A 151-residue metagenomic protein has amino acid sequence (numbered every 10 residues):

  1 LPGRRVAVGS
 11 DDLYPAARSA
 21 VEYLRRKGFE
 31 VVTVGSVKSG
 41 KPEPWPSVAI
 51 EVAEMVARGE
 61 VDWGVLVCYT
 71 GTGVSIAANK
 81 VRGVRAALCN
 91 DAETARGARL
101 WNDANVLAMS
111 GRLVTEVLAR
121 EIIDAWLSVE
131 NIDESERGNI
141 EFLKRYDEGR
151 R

Functional and structural regions predicted by a protein language model:
P2, A7-G9, L13-A16, A92-R151: C-terminal binding/interaction regions
R5-V6, E60-G64, G83-R85: Short active-site oxyanion
P15-K27: Short, solvent-exposed amphipathic alpha-helices that sit in or adjacent to ligand/effector-binding or catalytic
A20-E22, I76-K80, R120-E121: Short amphipathic alpha-helical segments
E30-P42: A short beta-strand-loop structural module common to alpha/beta enzyme folds
W45-T70: Short, structured active-site "lid" loops
L66-V67, T72-R112: Mid-chain, well-packed structural core segment of small domains
